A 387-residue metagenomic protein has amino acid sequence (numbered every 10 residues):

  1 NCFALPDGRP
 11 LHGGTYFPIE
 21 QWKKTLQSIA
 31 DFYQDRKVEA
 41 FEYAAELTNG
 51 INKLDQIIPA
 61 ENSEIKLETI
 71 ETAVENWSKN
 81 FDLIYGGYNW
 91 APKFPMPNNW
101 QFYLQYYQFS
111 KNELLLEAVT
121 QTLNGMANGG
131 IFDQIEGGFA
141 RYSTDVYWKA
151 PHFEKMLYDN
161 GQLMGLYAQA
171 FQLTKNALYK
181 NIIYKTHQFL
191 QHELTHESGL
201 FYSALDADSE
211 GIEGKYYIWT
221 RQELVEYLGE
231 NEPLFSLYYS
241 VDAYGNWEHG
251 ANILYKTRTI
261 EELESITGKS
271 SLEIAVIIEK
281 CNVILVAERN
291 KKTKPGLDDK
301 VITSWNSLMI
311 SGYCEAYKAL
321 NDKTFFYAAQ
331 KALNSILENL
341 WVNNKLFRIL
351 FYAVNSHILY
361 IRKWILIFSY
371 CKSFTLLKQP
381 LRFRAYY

Functional and structural regions predicted by a protein language model:
N1-G312, K318-L320, F347-Y352: Replace the tail clause
V301-N306, G312-K372, L376-F383: Long, K/E/R/D-enriched contiguous segments that form extended
Y386: Active-site neighborhood of glycoside hydrolase catalytic domains
